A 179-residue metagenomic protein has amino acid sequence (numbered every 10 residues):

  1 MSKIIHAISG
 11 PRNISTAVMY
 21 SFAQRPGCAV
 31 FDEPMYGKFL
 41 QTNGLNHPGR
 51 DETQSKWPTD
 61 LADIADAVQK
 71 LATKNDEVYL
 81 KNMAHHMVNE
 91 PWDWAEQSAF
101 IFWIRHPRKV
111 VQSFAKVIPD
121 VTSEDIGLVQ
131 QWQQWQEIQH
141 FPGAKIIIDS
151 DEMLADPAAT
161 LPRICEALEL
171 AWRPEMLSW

Functional and structural regions predicted by a protein language model:
M1-T73: PAPS-dependent sulfotransferase catalytic core
A7-S9, K56-T59, Y79-M83, D125-G127: A short linear-motif detector with a strong N-terminal bias
L80-S178: PAPS-dependent sulfotransferase catalytic domain
